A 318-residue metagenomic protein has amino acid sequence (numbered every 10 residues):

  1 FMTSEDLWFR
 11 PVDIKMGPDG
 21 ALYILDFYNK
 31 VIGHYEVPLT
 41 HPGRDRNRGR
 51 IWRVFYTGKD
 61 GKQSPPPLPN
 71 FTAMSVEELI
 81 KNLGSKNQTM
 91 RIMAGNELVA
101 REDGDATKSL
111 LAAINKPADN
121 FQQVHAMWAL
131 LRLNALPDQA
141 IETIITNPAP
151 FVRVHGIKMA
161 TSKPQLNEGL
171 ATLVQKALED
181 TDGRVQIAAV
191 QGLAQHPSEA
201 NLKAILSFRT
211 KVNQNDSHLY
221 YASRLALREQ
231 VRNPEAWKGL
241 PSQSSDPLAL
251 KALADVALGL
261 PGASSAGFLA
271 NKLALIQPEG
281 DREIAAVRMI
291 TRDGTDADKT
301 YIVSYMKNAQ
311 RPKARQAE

Functional and structural regions predicted by a protein language model:
F1-E78, V99: Beta-propeller domains with acidic blade repeats across secreted/periplasmic ectodomains and cytosolic WD/CNH propellers
F1-P18, R53, M127-A129, V287-R292 (+2 more regions): Extended surface/linker regions that mediate inter-domain or inter-protein docking in multi-component redox
L7, I32-T40, S64, K176 (+2 more regions): Short beta-alpha connecting loops at secondary-structure transitions that line or flank enzyme active sites
S64-P69, T89-E102, F121-A135, A140-T146 (+10 more regions): Structural detector for internal amphipathic alpha-helices that build alpha-solenoid repeat scaffolds
N70-G84, P247-K251: Short, cationic low-complexity segments
E78-L79, S109-L111, A140-E142, L173-Q175 (+4 more regions): Buried hydrophobic core positions in alpha-solenoid tandem helical repeats
K86-N87, A118-D119, P148-A149, T181-D182 (+4 more regions): Short inter-helical turns and helix N-cap capping residues of alpha-solenoid HEAT/ARM repeat scaffolds
N233-K251: Short linear, low-complexity motifs centered on an aromatic residue
